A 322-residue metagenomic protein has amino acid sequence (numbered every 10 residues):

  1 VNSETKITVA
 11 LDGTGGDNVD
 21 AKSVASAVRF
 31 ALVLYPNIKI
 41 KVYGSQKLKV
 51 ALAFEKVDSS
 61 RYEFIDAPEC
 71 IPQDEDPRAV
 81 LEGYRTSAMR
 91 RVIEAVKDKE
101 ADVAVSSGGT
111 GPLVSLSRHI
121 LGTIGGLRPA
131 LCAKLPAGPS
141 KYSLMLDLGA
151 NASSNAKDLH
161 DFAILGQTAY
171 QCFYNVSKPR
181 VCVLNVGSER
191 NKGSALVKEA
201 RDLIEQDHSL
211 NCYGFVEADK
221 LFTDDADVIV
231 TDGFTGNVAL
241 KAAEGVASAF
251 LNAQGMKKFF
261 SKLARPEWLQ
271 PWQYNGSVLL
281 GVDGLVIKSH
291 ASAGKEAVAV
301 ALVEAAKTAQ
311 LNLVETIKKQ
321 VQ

Functional and structural regions predicted by a protein language model:
N2-K49: N-terminal phosphate-binding or glycine-rich loops at protein starts, especially the Walker A/P-loop of NTPases
G15, V19-D20, A152-G214: Glycine-rich phosphate/diphosphate-binding loop of Rossmann-like nucleotide-binding domains
D17-S26, A51, T86-K99, V103-S117 (+8 more regions): Short glycine/serine/threonine-rich phosphate/pyrophosphate-binding segments that cradle anionic phosphate groups
S23, R118-M145, D225-I229, G233-Q322: Glycine-rich phosphate/nucleotide-binding loop
N37-I38, F173-V181, L210-D219, S277 (+1 more regions): Flexible, glycine/charged-enriched surface loops at secondary-structure junctions
V57-A101: Phosphate/nucleotide-donor binding subsite
R61-Y62, S143, L210-Y213: Short, conserved active-site loop motifs that form the nucleotide-linked donor/cofactor pocket
A95-V114, S188, K192, V197-P266: Glycine-rich phosphate-binding loop
